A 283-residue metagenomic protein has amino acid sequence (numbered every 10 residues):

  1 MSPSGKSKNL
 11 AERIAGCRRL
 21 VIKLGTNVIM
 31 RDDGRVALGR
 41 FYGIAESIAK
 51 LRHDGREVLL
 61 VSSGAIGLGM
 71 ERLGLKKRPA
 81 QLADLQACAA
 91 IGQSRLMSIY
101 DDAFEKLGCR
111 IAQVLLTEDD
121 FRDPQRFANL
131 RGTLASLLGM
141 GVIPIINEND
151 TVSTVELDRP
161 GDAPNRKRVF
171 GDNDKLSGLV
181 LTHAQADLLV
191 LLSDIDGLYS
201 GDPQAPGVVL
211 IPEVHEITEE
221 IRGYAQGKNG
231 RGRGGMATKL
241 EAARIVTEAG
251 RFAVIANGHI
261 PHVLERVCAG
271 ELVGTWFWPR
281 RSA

Functional and structural regions predicted by a protein language model:
S2-R78, L82-R110, V114-A283: C-terminal catalytic "cap/lid" subdomain
